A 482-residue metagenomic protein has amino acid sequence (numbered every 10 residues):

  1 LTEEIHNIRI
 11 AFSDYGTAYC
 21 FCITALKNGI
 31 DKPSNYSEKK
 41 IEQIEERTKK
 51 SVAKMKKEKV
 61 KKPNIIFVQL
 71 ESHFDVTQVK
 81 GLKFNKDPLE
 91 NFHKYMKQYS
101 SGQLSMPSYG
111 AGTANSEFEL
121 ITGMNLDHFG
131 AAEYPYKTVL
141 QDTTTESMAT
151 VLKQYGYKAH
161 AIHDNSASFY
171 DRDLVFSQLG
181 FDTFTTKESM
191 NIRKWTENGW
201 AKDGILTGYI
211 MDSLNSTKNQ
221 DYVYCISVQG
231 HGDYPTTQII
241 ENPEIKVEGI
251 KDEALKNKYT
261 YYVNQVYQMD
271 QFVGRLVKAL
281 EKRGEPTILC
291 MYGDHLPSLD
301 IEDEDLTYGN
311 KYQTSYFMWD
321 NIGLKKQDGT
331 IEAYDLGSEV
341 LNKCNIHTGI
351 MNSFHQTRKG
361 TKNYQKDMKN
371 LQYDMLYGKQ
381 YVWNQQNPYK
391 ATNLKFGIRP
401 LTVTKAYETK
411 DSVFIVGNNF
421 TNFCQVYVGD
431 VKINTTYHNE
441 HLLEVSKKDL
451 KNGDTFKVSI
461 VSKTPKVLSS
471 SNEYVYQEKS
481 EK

Functional and structural regions predicted by a protein language model:
L1-S13, D449, G453-T455: Transmembrane and membrane-interface helices of multi-pass, inner-membrane envelope-modifying transferases
T2-N7, F21, K194-W195, Y261: A feature for loop-to-transmembrane-helix boundaries and adjacent hydrophobic helices in multi-pass integral membrane
E3-E4, Y19-C22, L206, M269-F272: General structural feature for long, well-ordered alpha-helical segments within catalytic domains of soluble enzymes
H6-F67, F74-L82, P88-N91: Membrane/wall-proximal cationic-aromatic binding patches
E46-V60, L70, D75-E444, D449-K482: Solvent-exposed soluble domains appended to multi-pass membrane proteins
